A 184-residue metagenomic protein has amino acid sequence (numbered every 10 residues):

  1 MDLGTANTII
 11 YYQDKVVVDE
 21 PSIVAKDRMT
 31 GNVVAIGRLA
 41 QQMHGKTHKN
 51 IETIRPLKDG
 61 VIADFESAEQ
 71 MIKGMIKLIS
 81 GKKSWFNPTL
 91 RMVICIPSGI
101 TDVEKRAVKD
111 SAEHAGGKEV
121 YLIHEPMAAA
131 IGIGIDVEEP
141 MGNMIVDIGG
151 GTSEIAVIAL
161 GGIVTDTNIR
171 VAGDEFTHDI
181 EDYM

Functional and structural regions predicted by a protein language model:
M1-I148, A156-M184: Nucleotide/phosphate-binding catalytic cleft detector across ATP-hydrolyzing and phosphate-transferring enzymes
